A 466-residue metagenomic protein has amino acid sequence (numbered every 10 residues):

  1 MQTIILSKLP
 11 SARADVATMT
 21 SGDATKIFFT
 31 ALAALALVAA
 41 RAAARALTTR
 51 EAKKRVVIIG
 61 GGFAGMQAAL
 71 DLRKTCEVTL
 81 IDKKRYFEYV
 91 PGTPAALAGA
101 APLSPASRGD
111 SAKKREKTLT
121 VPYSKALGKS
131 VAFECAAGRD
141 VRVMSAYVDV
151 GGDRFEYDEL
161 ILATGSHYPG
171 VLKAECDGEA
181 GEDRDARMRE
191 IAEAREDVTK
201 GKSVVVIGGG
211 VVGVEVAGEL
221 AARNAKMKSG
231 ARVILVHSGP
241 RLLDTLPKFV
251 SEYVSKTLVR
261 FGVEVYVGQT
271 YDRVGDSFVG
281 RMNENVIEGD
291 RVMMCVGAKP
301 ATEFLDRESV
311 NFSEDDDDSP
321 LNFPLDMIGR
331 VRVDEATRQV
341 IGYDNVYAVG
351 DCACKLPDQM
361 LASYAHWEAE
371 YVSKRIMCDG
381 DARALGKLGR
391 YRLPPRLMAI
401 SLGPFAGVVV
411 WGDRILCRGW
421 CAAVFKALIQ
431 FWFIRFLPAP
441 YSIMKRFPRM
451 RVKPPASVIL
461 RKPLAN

Functional and structural regions predicted by a protein language model:
M1-T20: Short, low-complexity, Lys/Arg-enriched N-terminal segments of secretory-pathway carbohydrate enzymes
D23-V57, S124-V205, M282, M293-C295: FAD-binding core/adjacent interface of flavoenzyme oxidoreductases
F28, L35, Q359, E368-N466: C-terminal, flexible cofactor-proximal segment of oxidoreductases
L47-A132, E215-K248: Beta1-alpha1 glycine-rich phosphate/pyrophosphate-binding loop at the start of Rossmann-like nucleotide-binding domains
T79, K129-D149, F155, K226-E335 (+1 more regions): A Rossmann-like FAD-binding core segment of flavoenzymes
F133, L162-A163, V265, E288 (+4 more regions): A structural signal for the hydrophobic beta-strands that form the central parallel beta-sheet of Rossmann-like
D183-K202, D290-R291, C295-W367: FAD-site-proximal beta/loop scaffold in flavoenzymes
S203-Y266, M360-G380, L385-R396: Rossmann-like dinucleotide-binding core of oxidoreductases
